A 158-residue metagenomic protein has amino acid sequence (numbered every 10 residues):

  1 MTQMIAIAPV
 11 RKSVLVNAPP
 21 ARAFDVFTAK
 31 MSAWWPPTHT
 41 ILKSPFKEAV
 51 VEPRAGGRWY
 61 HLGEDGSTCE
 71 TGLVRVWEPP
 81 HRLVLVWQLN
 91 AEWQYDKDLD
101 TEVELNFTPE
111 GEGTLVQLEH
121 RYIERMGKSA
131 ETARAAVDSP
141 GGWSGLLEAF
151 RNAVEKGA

Functional and structural regions predicted by a protein language model:
M1-F46: Hydrophobic ligand-binding cavity/cleft-lining segments
M4-A6, G66-T68, Y95-L99, A135: A generic structural micro-feature
K12-V14, T71-V76, D100-P109: Hydrophobic/aromatic beta-strand elements that line small-molecule binding cavities or substrate pockets in beta-rich
A23-F27, W59, V74, L85 (+3 more regions): Hydrophobic pocket/interface hotspot
A29-C69: Short beta-edge strand/loop motif at the mouth of beta-sheet-based domains
E78-L83: Short, conserved beta-turn/loop elements at beta-strand boundaries and strand-helix junctions
Q88-E92, E119-M126: Short, solvent-exposed aromatic-acidic interface loops
L115, Y122-A158: A conserved amphipathic terminal alpha-helix motif
